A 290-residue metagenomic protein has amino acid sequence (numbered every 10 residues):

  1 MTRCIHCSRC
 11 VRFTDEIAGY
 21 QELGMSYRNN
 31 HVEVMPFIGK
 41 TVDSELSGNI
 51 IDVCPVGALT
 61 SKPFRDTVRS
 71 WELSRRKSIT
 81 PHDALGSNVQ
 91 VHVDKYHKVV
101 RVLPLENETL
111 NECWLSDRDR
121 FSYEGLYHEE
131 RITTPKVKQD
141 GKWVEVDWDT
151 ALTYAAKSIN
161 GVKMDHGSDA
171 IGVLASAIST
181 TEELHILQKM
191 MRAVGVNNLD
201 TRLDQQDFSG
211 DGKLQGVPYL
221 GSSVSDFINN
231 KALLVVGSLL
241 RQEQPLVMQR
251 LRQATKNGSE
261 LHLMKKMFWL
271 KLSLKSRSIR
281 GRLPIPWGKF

Functional and structural regions predicted by a protein language model:
M1, H6-C7, V11-R12, I17-A18 (+3 more regions): Catalytic alpha/large subunits of respiratory electron-transfer oxidoreductases, centered on bis-MGD molybdoenzymes
Q21-V34, Q206-F208: Short, conserved phosphate-binding/catalytic loop or strand-edge motifs used in phosphoryl-/nucleotidyl-transfer
V32-L46: Aromatic/His-enriched, Gly/Pro-containing loop or helix-boundary segments that lie immediately adjacent to catalytic
I51-V53: Transmembrane-helix bundle segments that line or gate the permeation/cavity pathway in multi-pass membrane proteins
V56: Alpha-helical segments that scaffold the active site and NAD(P)H-binding pocket of short-chain dehydrogenase/reductase
